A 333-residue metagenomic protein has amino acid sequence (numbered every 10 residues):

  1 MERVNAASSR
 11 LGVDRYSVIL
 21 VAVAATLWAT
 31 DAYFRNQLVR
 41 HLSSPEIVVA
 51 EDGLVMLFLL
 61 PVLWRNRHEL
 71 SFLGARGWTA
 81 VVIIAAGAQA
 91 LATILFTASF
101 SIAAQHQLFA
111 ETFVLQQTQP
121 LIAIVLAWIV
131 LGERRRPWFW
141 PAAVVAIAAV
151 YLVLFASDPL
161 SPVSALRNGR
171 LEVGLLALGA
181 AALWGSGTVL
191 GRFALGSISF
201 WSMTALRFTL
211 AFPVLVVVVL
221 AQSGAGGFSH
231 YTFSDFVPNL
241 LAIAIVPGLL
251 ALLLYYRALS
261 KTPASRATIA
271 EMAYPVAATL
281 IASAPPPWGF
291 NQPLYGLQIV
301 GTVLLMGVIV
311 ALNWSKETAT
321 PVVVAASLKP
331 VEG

Functional and structural regions predicted by a protein language model:
M1-V49, A98, P162-G196, V217 (+3 more regions): Glycine-/small-residue-enriched transmembrane alpha-helix faces in small-molecule transporters and effluxers
E2, Y16, H41-L91, I122-A127 (+7 more regions): Transmembrane alpha-helices of multi-pass small-molecule transport proteins
E2-A7, Q37, H41, M56-G74 (+4 more regions): Membrane-interface helix-cap regions at the ends of transmembrane helices in multi-pass membrane proteins
E2-N5, R10, W138, F236 (+1 more regions): C-terminal-most transmembrane helix of multi-pass membrane proteins
A24-T26, I47-A50, T93, A110-T118 (+2 more regions): Helix-helix packing/entry segments at the starts of transmembrane helices
T30-D31, R67-A110, Q116, L152 (+1 more regions): Specific transmembrane alpha-helical segments of multi-pass solute transporters/efflux pumps, especially DMT/EamA
S43-L57, A103-Q119, G169-A182, D235-G248 (+1 more regions): Structural signature of hydrophobic alpha-helical transmembrane segments
A110-Q116, G132-L152, L171-V173, H230 (+2 more regions): Loop-to-transmembrane alpha-helix entry segments
